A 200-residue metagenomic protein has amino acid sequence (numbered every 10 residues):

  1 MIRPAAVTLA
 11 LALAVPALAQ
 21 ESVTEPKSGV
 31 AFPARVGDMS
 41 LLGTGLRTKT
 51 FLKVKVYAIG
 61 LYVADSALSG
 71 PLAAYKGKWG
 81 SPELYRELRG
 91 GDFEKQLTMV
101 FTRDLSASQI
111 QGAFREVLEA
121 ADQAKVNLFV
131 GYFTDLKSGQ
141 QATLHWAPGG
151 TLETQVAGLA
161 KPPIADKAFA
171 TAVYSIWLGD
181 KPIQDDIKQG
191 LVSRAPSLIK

Functional and structural regions predicted by a protein language model:
I2-A14: Sec-dependent N-terminal signal peptides
V15-A19: Sec/Tat signal peptide C-region and signal peptidase I cleavage site
Q20-E83, E87-R89: N-terminal secretory signal peptides
E25-S28, W146-G150: A short, compositionally biased
A67-A147: Mid-length scaffold segments of soluble, non-membrane domains
Q155-L159: Short strand-turn-strand beta-turns centered on an Asx-Gly dipeptide
K161-K188: Flexible glycine-rich active-site/ligand-binding loops centered on an Asp-His dyad
D186-K200: Cysteine/selenocysteine-centered motifs that mediate thiol-based redox chemistry or coordinate metal-sulfur cofactors
